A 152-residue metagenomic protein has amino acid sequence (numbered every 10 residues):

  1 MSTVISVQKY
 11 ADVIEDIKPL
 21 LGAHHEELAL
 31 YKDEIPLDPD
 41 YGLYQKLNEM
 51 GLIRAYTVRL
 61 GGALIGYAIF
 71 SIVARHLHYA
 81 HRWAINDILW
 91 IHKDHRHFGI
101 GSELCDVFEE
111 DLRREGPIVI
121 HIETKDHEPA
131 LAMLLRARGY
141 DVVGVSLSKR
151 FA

Functional and structural regions predicted by a protein language model:
M1-L20: A short beta-loop-alpha structural element at the N-terminal edge of CoA-dependent acyl/N-acetyltransferase catalytic
H25-L43: Conserved GNAT-fold acetyl-CoA-binding loop/helix
Q45-T57: A short helix-loop-beta-strand connector motif used in the catalytic cores of GNAT acetyltransferases and, in some
T57, A63-I72: Conserved beta-strand in the GNAT
R75-N86, V142-V143: A conserved beta-turn-beta hairpin within the catalytic core of GNAT-like acetyltransferases that forms part
D87-H97: A short, internal acetyl-CoA/4′-phosphopantetheine-binding micro-motif in the GNAT/acyltransferase core
H97-E110: Conserved acetyl-CoA-binding loop-helix of GNAT-fold acetyltransferases
I120-L131, F151: Conserved beta-strand-loop-alpha-helix junction that forms the acyl-donor binding cleft
